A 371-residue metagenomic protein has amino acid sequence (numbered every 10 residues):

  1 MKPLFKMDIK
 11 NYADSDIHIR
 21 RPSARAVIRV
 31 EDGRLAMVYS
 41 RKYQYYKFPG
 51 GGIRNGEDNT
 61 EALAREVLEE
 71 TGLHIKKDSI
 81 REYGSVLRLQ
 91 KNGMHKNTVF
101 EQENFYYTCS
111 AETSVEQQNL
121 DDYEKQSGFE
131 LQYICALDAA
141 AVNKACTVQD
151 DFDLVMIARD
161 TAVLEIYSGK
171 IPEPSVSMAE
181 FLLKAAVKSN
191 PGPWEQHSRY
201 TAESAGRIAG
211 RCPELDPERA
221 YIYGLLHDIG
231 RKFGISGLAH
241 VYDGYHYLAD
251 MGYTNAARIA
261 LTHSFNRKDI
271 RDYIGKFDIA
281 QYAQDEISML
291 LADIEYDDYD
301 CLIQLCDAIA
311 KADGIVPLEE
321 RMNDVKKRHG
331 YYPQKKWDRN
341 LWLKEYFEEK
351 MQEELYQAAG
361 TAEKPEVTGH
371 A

Functional and structural regions predicted by a protein language model:
M1-V27, E31: Acidic, metal-coordinating catalytic segment for phosphate/diphosphate chemistry, firing primarily on the Nudix
H18, V176-H197, L226-K232, N266 (+1 more regions): Active-site flanking loop/helix segments enriched in acidic
V30-E70, H74: Conserved Nudix-box catalytic region and its N-terminal flanking loop in Nudix hydrolases and closely related
Y45, E116-S177: Nudix hydrolase/Nudix homology domain
H74-S85, A256-I259: A short coil-to-beta-strand element that immediately follows conserved catalytic motifs
L87-Q118, Q132-L137: Active-site-adjacent beta-strand/loop module that shapes the phosphate/pyrophosphate-binding cleft
T147-P174, Y331-A371: Charged phosphate-binding loop/patch that engages nucleotide di/tri-phosphates or the phosphate backbone of nucleic
G210-V325: Divalent metal-dependent catalytic cores for phosphoryl transfer on phosphate-bearing substrates
